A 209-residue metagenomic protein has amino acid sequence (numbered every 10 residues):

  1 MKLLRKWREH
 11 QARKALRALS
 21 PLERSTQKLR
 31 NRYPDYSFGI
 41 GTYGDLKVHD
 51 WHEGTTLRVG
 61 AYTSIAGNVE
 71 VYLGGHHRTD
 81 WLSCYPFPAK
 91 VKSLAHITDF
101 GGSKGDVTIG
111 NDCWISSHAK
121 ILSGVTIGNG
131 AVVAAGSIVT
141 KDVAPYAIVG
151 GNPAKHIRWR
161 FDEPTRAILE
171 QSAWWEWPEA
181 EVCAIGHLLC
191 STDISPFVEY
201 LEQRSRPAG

Functional and structural regions predicted by a protein language model:
M1-N31: Membrane-proximal basic amphipathic "stem/tether" segments
E9, P88-V91, A95-I121, P153-G209: C-terminal segments of enzyme domains that contribute to small-molecule binding surfaces
L22-H52: N-terminal leader/capping segments at the start of a protein or of a new domain
Y43-V125: Flexible, glycine/small-residue-enriched loop-and-beta-strand segment within the central core of proteins
V69, I121, S137-V139, A154: Short coil-to-beta-strand initiation/turn motif
G75-H76, V143, W159-R160: Conserved catalytic-core motifs of eukaryotic protein kinase domains, centered on the activation segment
